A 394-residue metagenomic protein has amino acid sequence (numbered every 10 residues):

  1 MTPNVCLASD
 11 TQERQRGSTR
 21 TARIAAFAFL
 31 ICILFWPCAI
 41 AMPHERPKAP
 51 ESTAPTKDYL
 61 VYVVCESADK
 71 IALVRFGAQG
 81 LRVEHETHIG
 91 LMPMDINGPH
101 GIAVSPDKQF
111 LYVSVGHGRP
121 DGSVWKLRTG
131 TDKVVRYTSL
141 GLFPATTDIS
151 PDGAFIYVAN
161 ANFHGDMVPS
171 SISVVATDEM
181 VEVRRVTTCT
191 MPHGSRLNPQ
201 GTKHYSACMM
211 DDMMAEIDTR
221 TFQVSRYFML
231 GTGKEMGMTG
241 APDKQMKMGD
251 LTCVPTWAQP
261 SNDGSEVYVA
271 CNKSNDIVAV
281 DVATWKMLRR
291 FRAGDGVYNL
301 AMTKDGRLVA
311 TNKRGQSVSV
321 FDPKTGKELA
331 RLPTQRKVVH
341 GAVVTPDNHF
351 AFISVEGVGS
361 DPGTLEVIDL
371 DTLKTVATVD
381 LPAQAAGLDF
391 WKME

Functional and structural regions predicted by a protein language model:
M1-R20: N-terminal secretory signal peptides that target proteins for export/translocation
R16-T19, F27, L197: Alpha-helical and His/Cys-centered functional microenvironments
T21-A28, T147: Alpha-helical transmembrane segments
A25-P37: Bacterial N-terminal signal peptides
C38-E394: Predominantly soluble domains enriched in secretory-pathway, periplasmic, or organellar proteins
